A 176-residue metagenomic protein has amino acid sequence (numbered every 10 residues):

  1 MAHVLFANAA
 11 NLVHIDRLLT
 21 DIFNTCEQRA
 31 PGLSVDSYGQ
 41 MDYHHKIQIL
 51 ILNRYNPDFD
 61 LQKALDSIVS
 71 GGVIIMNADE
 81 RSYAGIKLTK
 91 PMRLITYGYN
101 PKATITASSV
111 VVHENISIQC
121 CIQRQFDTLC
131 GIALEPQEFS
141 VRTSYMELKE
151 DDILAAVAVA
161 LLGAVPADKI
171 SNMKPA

Functional and structural regions predicted by a protein language model:
M1-M76, S82-K90: Phosphate-binding loop of NTP-binding sites
F23, I68, I95, S171-P175: N-terminal secretory signal sequences
A30-L33, T96-N100: A generic structural motif
I75-A78, L94, A107, A156: Residue-level signal for inorganic ion chemistry
A78-D79, N100: Short beta->alpha linker loops
K90-T96: Rossmann-fold dehydrogenase core element
Y99-A176: Adenine nucleotide phosphate-binding catalytic loops in nucleotide-utilizing enzymes
